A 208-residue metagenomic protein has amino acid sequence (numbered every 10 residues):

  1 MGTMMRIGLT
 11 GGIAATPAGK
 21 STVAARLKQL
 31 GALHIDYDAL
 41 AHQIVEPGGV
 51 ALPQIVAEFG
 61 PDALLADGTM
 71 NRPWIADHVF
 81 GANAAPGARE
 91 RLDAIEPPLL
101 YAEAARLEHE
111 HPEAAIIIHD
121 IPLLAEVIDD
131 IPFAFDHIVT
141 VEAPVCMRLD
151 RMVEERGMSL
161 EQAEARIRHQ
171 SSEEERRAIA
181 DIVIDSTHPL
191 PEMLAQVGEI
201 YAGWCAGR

Functional and structural regions predicted by a protein language model:
G2-A32, D36-A39: Walker A (P-loop) phosphate-binding motif
T22-V23, A32-E46, P61, E154 (+1 more regions): N-terminal polybasic phosphate/anion-binding patch
R26, L30, L52-V56, V145-V153 (+2 more regions): An amphipathic alpha-helix signature
L33, A39, H137, D181-I182: Well-ordered beta-strand positions
D38, L92, I118, I184 (+1 more regions): Residue-level signal for inorganic ion chemistry
A39-A115: ATP-dependent small-molecule kinase phosphotransfer cores that center on conserved nucleotide phosphate-binding segments
E103, P112, V127-I131, E154-A206: Small-molecule kinase domains that catalyze NTP-dependent phosphoryl transfer to phosphate-bearing small molecules
A105-E110, I116-R151: ATP-dependent NMP and nucleoside kinases share a basic, alpha-helical "lid"
